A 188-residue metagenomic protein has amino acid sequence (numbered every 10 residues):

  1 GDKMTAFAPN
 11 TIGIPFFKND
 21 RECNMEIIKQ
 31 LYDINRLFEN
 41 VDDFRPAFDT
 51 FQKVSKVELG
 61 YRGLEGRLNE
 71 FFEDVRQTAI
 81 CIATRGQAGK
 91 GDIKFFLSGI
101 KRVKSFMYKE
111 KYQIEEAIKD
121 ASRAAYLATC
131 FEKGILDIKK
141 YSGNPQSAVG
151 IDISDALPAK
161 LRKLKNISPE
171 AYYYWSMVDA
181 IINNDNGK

Functional and structural regions predicted by a protein language model:
G1-K109, I118-K188: Catalytic cores of NTP-dependent nucleotidyl/adenyl transfer enzymes across multiple folds
K111-Q113: Cytosolic-facing loops and C-terminal tails of multi-pass membrane proteins
